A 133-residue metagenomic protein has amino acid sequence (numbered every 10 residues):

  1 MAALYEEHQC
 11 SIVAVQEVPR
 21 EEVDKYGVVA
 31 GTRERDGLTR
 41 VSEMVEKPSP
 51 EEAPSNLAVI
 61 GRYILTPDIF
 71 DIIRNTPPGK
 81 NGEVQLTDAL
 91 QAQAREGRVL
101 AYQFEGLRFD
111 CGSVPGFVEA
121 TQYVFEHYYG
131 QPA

Functional and structural regions predicted by a protein language model:
M1-V124, Y129-P132: Unchanged
